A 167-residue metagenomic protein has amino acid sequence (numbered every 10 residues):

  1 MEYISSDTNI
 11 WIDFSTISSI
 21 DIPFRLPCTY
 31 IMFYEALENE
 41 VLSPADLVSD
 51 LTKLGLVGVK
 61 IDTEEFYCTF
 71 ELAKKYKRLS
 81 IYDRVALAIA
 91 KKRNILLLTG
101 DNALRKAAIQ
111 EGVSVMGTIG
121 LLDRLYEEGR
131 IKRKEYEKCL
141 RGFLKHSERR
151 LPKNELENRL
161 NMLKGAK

Functional and structural regions predicted by a protein language model:
E2-I95, N102, V113, N154-K167: Active-site-proximal, substrate-binding regions of enzyme catalytic domains and RNA-binding/basic surfaces
M32-Y34, E38, A45, R105-K167: Acidic, PIN/NYN-like endoribonuclease modules and their adjacent C-terminal/linker elements
